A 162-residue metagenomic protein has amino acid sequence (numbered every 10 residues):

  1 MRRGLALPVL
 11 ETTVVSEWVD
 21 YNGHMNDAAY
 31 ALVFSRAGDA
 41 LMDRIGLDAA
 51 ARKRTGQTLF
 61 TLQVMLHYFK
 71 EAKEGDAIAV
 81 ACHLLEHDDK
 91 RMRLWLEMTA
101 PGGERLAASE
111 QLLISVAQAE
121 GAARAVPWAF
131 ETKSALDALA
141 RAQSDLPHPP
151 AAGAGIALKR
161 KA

Functional and structural regions predicted by a protein language model:
M1-G4, V9-L10, Y68, K73-A77 (+1 more regions): HotDog/MaoC-like acyl-thioester-processing domains
R3, A40-R44, L59-V64: Short catalytic/metal-binding and nucleic-acid-binding patches
T12-D20: Short polar catalytic/cofactor-binding loops
Y21-A31: A conserved, well-ordered hydrophobic junction motif at loop->secondary-structure transitions
A29-K53: Active-site helix/loop of acyl-thioester processing domains in fatty-acid/polyketide metabolism, spanning hotdog-fold
D48-Q57, A152-G155: Short secondary-structure junction/hinge motifs that connect adjacent elements
G56-E74: Small beta-barrel nucleic-acid-binding modules, principally OB-folds
T61, C82-L84: A structural signal for short, hydrophobic beta-strand segments that form beta-sheets in beta-rich/all-beta domains
